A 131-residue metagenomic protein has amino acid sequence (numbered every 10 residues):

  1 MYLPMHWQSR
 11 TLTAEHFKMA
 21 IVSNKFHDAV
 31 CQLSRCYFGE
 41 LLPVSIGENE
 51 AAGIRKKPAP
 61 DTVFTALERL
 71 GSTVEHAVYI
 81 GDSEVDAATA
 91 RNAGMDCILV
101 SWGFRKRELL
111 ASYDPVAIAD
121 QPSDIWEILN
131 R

Functional and structural regions predicted by a protein language model:
M1-I21, H27-C31, P60: Short, acidic loop-to-helix structural element flanking the phosphoryl-transfer center in phosphate-processing enzymes
Q8-T11, A66-L70, I128: CheY-like receiver
T13-F17, L70-H76, R131: Glycine-rich phosphate-binding loop signature in dinucleotide/nucleotide-binding domains
A20-V22, S45-I46, I98: Structural detector of well-ordered beta-strand residues that form the stable sheet scaffold of enzyme domains
N24, N49, S101-G103, P122: Short secondary-structure boundary segments
F26-V78, E84-N92, R107: Substrate-recognition "cap/lid" segment bordering the active-site pocket of phosphatases
F38-G47, L109-L129: Structural recognition of alpha->loop->beta junctions
V78-D120: Acidic, Mg2+-coordinating phosphoryl-transfer loop and its flanking beta/alpha structural elements, shared across
